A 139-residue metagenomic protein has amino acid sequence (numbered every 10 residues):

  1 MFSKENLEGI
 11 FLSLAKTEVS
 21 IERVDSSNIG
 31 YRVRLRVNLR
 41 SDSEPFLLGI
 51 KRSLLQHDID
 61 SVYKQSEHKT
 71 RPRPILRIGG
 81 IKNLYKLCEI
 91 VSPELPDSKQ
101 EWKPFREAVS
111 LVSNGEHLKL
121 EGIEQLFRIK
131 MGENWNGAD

Functional and structural regions predicted by a protein language model:
M1-D139: Internal intein/HINT superfamily modules and their associated LAGLIDADG
